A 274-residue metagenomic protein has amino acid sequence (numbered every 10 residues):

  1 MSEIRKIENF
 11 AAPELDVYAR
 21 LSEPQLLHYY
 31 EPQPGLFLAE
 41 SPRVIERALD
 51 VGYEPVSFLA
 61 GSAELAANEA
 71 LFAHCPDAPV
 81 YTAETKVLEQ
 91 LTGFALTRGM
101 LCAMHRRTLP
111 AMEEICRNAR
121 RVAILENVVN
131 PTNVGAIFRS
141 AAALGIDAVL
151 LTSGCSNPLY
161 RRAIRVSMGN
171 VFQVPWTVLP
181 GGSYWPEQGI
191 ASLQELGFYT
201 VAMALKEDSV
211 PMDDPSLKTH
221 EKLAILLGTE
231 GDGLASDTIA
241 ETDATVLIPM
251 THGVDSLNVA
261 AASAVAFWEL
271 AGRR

Functional and structural regions predicted by a protein language model:
M1-A66, C155-S156: Boundary-proximal intrinsically disordered activation/regulatory segments immediately upstream of a helical core
I4-A11, P79-E84, P175-W185: Short acidic-hydrophobic, aromatic-tinged amphipathic segments that line or gate anion-handling sites
A66-D77, T238: Short, aromatic/basic amphipathic alpha-helical patches
C75-T97: Glycine/small-residue-rich loop that forms an oxyanion/phosphate-binding "nest" at active or ligand-binding sites
M100-C102, S140-L144, P158-F172, S236-R274: Structured adenosyl-cofactor binding patch, chiefly the S-adenosyl-L-methionine
T108-D208: RNA substrate-binding interface of SAM-dependent RNA methyltransferases
V201-V254: Active-site/ligand-binding-proximal alpha/beta "capping" segment
